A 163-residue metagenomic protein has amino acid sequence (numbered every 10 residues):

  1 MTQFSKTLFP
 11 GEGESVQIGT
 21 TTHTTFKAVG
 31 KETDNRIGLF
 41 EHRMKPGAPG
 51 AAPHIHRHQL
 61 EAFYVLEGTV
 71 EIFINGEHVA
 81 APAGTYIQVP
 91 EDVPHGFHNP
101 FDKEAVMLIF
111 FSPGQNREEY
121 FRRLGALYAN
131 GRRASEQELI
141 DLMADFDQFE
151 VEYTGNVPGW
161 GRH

Functional and structural regions predicted by a protein language model:
M1-E14, P158-H163: Basic/polar N-terminal segments that are highly enriched at the extreme N-terminus, encompassing both cleavable
L8-F9, S15, G76-P94: Short acidic-glycine-tyrosine-enriched beta hairpin
G13-P53, L60: A short glycine-rich, His/Asp/Glu-containing loop-to-beta-strand
T21-T22, T69, E77: Well-ordered beta-strand scaffold positions
T33-N35, E71, E91-E118: Ligand-binding loop in jelly-roll beta-barrel domains
E41-K45, I55-I74, F110-S112: Short, conserved beta-strand element in jelly-roll/cupin
P49, H56, V70, E119 (+1 more regions): Hydrophobic small-molecule pocket/channel-lining residues, especially in calycin-type beta-barrels
R123-H163: Acidic/histidine-enriched, glycine/proline-rich intrinsically disordered or flexible terminal extensions
